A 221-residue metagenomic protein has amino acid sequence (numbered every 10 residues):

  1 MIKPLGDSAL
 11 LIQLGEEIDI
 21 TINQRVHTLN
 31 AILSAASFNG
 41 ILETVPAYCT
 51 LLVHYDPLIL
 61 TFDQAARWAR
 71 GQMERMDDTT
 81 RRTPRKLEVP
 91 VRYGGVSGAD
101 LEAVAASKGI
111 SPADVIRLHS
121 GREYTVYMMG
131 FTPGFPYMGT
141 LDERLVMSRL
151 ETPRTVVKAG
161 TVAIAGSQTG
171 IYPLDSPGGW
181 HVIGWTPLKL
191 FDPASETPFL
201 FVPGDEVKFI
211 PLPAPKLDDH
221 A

Functional and structural regions predicted by a protein language model:
M1-A221: Glycine-rich active-site loops that engage anionic ligands at enzyme catalytic sites
